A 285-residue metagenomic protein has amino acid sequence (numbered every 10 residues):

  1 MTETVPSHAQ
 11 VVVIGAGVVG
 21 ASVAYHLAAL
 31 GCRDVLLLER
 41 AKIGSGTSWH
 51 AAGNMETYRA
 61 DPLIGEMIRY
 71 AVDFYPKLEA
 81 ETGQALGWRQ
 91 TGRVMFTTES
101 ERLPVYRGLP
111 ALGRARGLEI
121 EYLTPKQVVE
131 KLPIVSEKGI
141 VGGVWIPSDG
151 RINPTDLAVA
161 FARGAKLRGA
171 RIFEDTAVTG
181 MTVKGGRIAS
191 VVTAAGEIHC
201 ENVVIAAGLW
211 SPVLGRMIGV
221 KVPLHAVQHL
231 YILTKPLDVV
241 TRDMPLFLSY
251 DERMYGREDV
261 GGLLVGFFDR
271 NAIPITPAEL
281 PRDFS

Functional and structural regions predicted by a protein language model:
V5-V19, L36: Beta1/beta-strand and adjacent pyrophosphate-binding region of the FAD-binding site in flavoprotein oxidoreductases
V19, I43, W210: Conserved Rossmann-like nucleotide-cofactor binding loop
A21, T155, V159, P212: Residues forming the Rossmann-fold NAD(P)(H) cofactor-binding site
A28-W49: Glycine-rich FAD pyrophosphate-binding loop
G53-K131, D251-G256, V260-G262, R282: Dinucleotide-binding Rossmann-like beta1-alpha1 core, especially the glycine-rich loop that anchors the ADP
V144-N202: Helical element adjacent to the flavin cofactor pocket in flavoenzyme catalytic cores
E197-P245: Central helical "cap/lid" subdomain
K221, P236-S285: Active-site lid/adjacent beta-loop-alpha segment flanking the redox-cofactor pocket in flavoenzymes
